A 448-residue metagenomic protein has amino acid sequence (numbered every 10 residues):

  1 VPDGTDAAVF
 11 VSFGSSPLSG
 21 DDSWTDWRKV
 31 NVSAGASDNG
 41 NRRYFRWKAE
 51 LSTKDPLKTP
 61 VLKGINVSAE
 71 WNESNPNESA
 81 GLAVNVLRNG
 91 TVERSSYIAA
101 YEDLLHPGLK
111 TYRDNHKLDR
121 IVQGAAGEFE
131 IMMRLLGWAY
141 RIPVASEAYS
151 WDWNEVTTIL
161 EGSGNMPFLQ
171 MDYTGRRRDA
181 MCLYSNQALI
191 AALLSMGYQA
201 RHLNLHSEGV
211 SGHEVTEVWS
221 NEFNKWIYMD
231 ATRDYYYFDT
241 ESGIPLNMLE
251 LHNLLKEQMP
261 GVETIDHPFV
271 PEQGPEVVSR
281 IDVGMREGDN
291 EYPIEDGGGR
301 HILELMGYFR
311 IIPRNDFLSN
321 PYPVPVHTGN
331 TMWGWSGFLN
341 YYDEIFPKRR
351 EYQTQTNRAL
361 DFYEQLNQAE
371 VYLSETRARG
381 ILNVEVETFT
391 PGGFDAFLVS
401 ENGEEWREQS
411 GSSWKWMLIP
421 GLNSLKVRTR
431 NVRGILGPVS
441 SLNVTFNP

Functional and structural regions predicted by a protein language model:
V1-E73, G393-V432, V439: Non-cytosolic beta-sandwich-type ligand-binding/adhesion modules
P2, G14-S16, E50-S52, E70 (+5 more regions): An acidic- and aromatic-residue-enriched active-site/binding cleft used to recognize and process polar
G64-N85, P438-P448: Short beta-strand elements
A80-R177: Secondary-structure boundary elements
Y101, K110, Q123-I131, Y173-S185 (+2 more regions): Extracytoplasmic/periplasmic, Sec-exported soluble proteins
A148-V215, W219, F238: Active-site neighborhood of thiol-dependent amide/isopeptide-bond enzymes
G209-S211, V218-E370: His-Asp-centered catalytic microenvironments across diverse enzyme cores, prominently the transglutaminase-like
D343-F394, V432-P448: Beta-strand-rich recognition domains
